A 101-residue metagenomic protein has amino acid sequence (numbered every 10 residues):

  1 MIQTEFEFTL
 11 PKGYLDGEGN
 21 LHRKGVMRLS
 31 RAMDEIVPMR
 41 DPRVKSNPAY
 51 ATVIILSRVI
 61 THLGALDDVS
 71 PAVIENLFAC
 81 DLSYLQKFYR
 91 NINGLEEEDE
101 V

Functional and structural regions predicted by a protein language model:
M1-V101: Short, surface-exposed, charged amphipathic helix/loop patches that serve as local interaction elements
